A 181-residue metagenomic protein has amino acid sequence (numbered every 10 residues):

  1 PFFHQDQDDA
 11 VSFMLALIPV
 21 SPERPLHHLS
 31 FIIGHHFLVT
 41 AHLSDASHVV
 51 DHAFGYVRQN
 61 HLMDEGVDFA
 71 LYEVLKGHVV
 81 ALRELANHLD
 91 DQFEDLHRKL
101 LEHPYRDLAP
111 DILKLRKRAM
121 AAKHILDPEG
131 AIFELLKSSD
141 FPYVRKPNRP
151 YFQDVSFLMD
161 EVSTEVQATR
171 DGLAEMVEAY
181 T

Functional and structural regions predicted by a protein language model:
P1-E65, A81: Divalent-cation
P1-H4, R83, E94-D95, E165: A broad, low-specificity signal for short, low-complexity segments enriched in glycine/proline and polar/charged
H36, D95-H97, H103-T181: Membrane-associated alpha-helical segments
S44, K76, R116: Conserved residues at beta->alpha junctions
A53-Y56, E73-V74, K99: Residues that form generic nucleotide/phosphate-binding pockets
Q59-F69, R98-H103: Short, charge-rich amphipathic alpha-helices with coiled-coil/heptad character
N60-H61, E84-N87, K123: A short, ordered amphipathic alpha-helix with a cationic face
E65-F93, Y105, I112: Well-ordered alpha/beta subsegment
